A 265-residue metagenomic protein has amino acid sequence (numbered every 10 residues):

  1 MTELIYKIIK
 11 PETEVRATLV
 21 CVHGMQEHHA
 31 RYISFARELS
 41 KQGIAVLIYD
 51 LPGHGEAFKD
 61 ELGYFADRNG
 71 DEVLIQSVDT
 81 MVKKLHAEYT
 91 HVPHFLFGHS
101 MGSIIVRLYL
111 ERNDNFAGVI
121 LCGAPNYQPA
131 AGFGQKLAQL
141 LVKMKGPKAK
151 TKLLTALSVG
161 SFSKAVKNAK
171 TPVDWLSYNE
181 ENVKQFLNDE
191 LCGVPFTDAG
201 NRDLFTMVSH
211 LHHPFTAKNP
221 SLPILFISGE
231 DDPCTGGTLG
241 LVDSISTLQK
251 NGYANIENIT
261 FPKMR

Functional and structural regions predicted by a protein language model:
M1-K10: A short loop-to-beta-strand scaffold at the N-terminal edge of the catalytic core in hydrolase folds
V15-G24: Short beta-strand element of the alpha/beta-hydrolase
H23-E27, S100, E230-D231: Active-site glycine-rich loops that stabilize anionic/oxyanionic intermediates across multiple enzyme folds
H29-L62: Conserved alpha/beta-hydrolase
D67-H86: Alpha/beta-hydrolase active-site loop
Y89-S100: Alpha/beta-hydrolase fold nucleophile elbow
V106-L191: Alpha/beta-hydrolase-fold enzymes
F226-S228: Short beta-strand/loop motif that positions the catalytic acidic residue of the alpha/beta-hydrolase fold
